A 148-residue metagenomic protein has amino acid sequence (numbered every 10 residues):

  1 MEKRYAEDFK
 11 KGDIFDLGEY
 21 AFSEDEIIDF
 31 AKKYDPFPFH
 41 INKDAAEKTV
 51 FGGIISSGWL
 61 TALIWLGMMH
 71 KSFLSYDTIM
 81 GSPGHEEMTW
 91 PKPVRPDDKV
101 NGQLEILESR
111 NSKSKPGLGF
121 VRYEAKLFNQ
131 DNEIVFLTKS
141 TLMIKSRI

Functional and structural regions predicted by a protein language model:
M1-G84, R147: Hot-dog-fold acyl-thioester-processing enzymes
M1-K11, P93-I148: HotDog/MaoC-like acyl-thioester-processing domains
V50-S57, M88-P96, F128: Short amphipathic alpha-helical patches
G67, F73, P83-E105: Catalytic-pocket segment enriched in acidic/His residues
